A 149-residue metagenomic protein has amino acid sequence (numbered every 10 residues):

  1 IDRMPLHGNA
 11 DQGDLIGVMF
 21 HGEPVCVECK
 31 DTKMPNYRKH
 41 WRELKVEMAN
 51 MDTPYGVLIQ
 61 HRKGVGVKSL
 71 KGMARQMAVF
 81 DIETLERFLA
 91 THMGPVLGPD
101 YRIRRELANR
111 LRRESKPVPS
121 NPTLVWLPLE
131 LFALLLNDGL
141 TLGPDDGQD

Functional and structural regions predicted by a protein language model:
I1-M51: Catalytic centers of nucleases
V57-L58: Structural beta-sheet core signal
H61-D149: Domain-level recognition of nuclease-like catalytic cores that cleave nucleotide substrates
